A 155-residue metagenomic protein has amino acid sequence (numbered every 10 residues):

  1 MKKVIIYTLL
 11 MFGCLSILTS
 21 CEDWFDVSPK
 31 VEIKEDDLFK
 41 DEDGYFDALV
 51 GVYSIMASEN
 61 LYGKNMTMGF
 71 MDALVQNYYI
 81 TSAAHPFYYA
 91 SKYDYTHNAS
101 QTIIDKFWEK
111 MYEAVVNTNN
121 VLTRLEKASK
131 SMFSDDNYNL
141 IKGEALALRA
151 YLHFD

Functional and structural regions predicted by a protein language model:
M1-K30: Bacterial Sec-dependent N-terminal signal peptides
C21-G69: Membrane-proximal, proline-rich intrinsically disordered regions
I33, L38-F39, A73, K92-H97: Short clusters of hydrophobic/aromatic residues that line enzyme substrate/ligand-binding pockets
F46, S54-M56, H85-D155: Conserved, well-structured interaction surfaces
M66-Y78: An acidic, Gly/Ser/Thr/Pro-rich helix-cap/linker signature
Y78-Y79, A83-H85: Long, charged low-complexity segments
